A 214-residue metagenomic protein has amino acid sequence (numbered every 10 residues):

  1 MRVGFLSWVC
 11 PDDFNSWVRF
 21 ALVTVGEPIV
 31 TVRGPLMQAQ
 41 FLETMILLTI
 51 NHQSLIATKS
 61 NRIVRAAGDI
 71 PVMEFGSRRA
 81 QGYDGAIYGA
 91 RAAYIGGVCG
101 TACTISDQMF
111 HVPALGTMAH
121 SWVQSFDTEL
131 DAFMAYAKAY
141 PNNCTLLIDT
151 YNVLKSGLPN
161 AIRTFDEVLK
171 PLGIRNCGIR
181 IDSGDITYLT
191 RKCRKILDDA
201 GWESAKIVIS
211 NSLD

Functional and structural regions predicted by a protein language model:
M1-N15, S106-M109: Non-catalytic terminal segments and appended small domains
S16-F20: Short acidic, Pro/Gly- and aromatic-enriched capping/linker segments at domain boundaries
A21-E203, L213: Buried, small/hydrophobic-residue-enriched core segments of structured protein domains
I207: Phosphate/diphosphate-binding loops
S210: Short hydrophobic "strand-cap" motifs at the C-terminus of beta-strands
